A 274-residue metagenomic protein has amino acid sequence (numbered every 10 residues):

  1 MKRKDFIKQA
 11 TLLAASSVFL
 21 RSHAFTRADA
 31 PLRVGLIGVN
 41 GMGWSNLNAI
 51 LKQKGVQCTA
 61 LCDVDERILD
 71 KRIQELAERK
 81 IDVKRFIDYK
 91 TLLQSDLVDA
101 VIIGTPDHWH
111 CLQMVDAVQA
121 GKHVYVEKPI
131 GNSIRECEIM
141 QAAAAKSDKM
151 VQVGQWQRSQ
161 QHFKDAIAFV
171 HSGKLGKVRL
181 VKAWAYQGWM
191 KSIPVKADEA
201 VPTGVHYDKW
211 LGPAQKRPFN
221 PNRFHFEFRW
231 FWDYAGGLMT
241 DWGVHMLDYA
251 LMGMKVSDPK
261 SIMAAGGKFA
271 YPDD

Functional and structural regions predicted by a protein language model:
M1-D5, A14-A30: N-terminal twin-arginine translocation
V39-N40: Glycine-rich Rossmann-fold phosphate-binding loop(s) that bind the pyrophosphate of adenine dinucleotide cofactors
G43-W44, H110: N-terminal Rossmann-fold NAD(P) dinucleotide-binding loop
Q57-E75: NAD(P)-binding Rossmann-fold cofactor-contacting core
P106-D107, C111-S159, G173: Beta-strand-loop-alpha-helix segment that lines the small-molecule cofactor/substrate pocket of alpha/beta enzymes
A142-K149, D165-L180, W189, D198-V201: Basic phosphate/pyrophosphate-binding loop/patch that engages nucleotide-derived ligands
K182-F224: Core domains of carbohydrate- and sulfate-ester-processing enzymes
D208-D274: Rossmann-like dinucleotide-binding domain that binds NAD(P)(H)
